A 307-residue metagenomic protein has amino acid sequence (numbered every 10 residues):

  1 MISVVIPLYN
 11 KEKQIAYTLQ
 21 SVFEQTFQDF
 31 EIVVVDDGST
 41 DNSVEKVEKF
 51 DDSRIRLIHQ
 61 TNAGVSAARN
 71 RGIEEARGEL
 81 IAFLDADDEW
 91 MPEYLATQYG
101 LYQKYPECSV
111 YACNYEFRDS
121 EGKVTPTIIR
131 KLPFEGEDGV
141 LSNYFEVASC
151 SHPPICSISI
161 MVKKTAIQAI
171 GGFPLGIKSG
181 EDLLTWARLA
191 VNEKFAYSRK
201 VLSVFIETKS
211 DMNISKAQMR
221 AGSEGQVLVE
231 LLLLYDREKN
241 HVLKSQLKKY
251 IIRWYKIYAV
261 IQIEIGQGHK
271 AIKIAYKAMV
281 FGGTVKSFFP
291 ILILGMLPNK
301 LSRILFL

Functional and structural regions predicted by a protein language model:
M1-S3, S21, E31, L184: Cell-envelope/extracellular polymer assembly enzymes that use nucleotide-activated donors
K11-E24: Short, well-formed alpha-helical segments that are part of the catalytic scaffolds of diverse glycosyltransferases
S21, Q28, D36-E45, T61-A63 (+1 more regions): A conserved acidic beta->alpha catalytic loop
Q60-A76, T97: Glycine-rich, basic loop-to-helix element that forms the pyrophosphate-binding segment of sugar-nucleotide handling
V65, L95-L101, E107-A166, I170: Flexible acidic/His/Gly-enriched loops in nucleotide-sugar-dependent glycosyltransferase catalytic domains
E74, F134-G225: Conserved nucleotide-sugar donor-binding catalytic segment
I81: Short aromatic/hydrophobic "clamp" motif used to bind/position activated sugar donors
E207-L307: C-terminal subregions of glycosyltransferases and related glycan-biosynthesis enzymes
